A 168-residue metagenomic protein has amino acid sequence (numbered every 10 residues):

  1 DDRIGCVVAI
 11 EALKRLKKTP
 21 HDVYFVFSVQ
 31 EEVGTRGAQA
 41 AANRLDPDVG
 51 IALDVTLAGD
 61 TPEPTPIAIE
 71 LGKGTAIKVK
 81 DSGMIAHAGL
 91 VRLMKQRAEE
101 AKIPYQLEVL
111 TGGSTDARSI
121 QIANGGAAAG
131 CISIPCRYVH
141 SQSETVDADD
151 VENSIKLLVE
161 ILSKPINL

Functional and structural regions predicted by a protein language model:
D1-E32, L157-I161: Alpha-helical metal-binding/catalytic segments enriched in His/Glu/Asp
R3-V7, G34-G37, D116-A117, S141: Short glycine/serine/threonine-rich phosphate/pyrophosphate-binding segments that cradle anionic phosphate groups
E11-K17, N43-L45, Q121-G126: Alpha-helix C-terminal capping segments
Y24-S28, G50-D54, E108: Short, conserved beta-strand edge motifs with alternating hydrophobic and charged residues
F27-G34, T56-L57, C136-Y138: Acidic, glycine-rich active-site loops and adjacent beta-strand->loop/helix elements that engage anionic groups
R36-P104: Metal-dependent peptidase/peptidase-like ectodomains
K73-I155, S163-P165: Active-site-adjacent substrate-binding region of metalloamidase/peptidase-like peptide-processing proteins
L168: Catalytic-core signal marking the mid-to-C-terminal active-site face
